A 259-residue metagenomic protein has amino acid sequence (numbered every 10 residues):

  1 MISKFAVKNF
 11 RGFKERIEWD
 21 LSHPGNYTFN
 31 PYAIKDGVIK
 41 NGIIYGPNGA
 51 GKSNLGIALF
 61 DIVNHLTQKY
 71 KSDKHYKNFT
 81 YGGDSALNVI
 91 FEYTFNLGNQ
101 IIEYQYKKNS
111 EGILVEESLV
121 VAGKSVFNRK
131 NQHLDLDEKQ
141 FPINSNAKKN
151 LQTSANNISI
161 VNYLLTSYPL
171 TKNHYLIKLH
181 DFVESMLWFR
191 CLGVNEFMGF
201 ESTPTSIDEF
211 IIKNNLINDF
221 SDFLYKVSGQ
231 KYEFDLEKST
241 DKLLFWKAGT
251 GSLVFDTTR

Functional and structural regions predicted by a protein language model:
M1-F60: Pre-Walker A-like glycine/lysine-rich segment at the N-terminus of P-loop NTPase domains
F5, V89-Y93, L114-V121, T240-L253: Short polybasic amphipathic segments
G12, N96-I101, T250-S252: Glycine-centered tight beta-turn/hairpin loop motif at sheet-sheet or coil-to-beta transitions
E18, E103-K107, D235: Short, surface-exposed charged micro-motifs
G37, G42-I43, G56-S110: Conserved P-loop NTP-binding catalytic core
N41-G49, L243-R259: Conserved ABC ATPase signature
H75, K231-K247: Long, charged, glycine-rich C-terminal linkers/tails
K108-K238: Electropositive, glycine-dotted interaction segments that contact anionic polymers or phosphate-rich ligands
